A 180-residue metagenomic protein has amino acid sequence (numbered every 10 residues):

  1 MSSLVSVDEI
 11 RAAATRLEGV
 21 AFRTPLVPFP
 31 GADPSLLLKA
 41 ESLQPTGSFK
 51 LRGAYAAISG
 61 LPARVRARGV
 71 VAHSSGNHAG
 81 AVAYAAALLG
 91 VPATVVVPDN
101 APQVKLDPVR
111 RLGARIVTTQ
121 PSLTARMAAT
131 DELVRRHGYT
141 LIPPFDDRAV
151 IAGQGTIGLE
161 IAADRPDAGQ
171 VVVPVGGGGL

Functional and structural regions predicted by a protein language model:
M1-L180: PLP-dependent amino-acid enzyme catalytic core
